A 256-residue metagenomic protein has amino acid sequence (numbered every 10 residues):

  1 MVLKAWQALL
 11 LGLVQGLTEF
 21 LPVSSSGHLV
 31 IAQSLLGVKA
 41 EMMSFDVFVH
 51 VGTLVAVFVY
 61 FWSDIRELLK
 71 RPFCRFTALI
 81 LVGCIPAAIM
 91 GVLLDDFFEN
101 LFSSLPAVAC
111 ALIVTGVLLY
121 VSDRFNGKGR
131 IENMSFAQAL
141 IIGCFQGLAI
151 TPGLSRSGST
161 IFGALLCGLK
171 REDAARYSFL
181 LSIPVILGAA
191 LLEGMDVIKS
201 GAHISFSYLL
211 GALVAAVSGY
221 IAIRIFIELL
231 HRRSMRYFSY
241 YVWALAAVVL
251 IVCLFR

Functional and structural regions predicted by a protein language model:
M1-R256: Multi-pass membrane proteins that catalyze or facilitate reactions on polyprenyl-/lipid-phosphate substrates and their
